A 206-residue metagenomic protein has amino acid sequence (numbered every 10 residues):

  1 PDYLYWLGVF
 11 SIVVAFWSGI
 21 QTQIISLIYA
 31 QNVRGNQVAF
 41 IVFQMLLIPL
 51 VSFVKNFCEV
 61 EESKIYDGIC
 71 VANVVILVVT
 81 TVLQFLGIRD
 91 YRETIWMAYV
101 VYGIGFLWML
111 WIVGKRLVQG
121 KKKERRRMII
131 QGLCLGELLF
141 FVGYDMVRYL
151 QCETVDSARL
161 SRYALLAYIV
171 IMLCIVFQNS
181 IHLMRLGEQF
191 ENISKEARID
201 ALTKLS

Functional and structural regions predicted by a protein language model:
P1-V9: Juxtamembrane interface at the cytosolic side of transmembrane helices
V9, I20, W111, R198-A201: Enriched - but not universal
F10-I12, V54, T203: Conserved hydrophobic/aromatic pocket- or pore-lining residues that grip, position, or stack substrates in active sites
V14-E191: Interfacial "cap-and-anchor" motif at the non-cytosolic start of specific transmembrane alpha-helices
I193-S206: Conserved nucleotide-binding and Mg2+-coordinating catalytic segments in signaling enzymes
